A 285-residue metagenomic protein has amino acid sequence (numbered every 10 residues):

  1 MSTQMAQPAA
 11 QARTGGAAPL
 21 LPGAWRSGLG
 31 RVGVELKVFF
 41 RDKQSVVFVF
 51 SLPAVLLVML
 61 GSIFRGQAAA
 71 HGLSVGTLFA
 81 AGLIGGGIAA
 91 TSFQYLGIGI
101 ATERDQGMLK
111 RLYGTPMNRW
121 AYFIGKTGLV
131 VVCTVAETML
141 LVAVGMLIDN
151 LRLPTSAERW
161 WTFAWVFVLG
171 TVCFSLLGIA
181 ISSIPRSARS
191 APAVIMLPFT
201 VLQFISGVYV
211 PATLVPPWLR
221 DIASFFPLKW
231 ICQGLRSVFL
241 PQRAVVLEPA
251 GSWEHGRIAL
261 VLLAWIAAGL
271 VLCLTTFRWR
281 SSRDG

Functional and structural regions predicted by a protein language model:
S2-L52: Aromatic- and glycine-rich beta-strand/loop motifs that create alpha-glucan
S2-Q7, R26-G30, V208-E248, H255-G256: Short hydrophobic, aromatic-rich alpha-helical segments embedded in or entering the lipid bilayer of multi-pass
S2-R13, F239, P249, G256-G285: Junction motif at the cytosolic side of a transmembrane helix
G15-A18, S45, T77-A81, A89-Q94 (+3 more regions): Short alpha-helical transmembrane interface motifs in multi-pass membrane proteins
F39, S92-M117, T127: Transmembrane helix boundary and interhelical loop/hinge segments in multi-pass membrane proteins
R41-G66, G76-Y95, A136-E137, L197-F204 (+1 more regions): Hydrophobic alpha-helical transmembrane segments of multi-pass membrane transport/permease proteins
M59-Q67, S182-K229: Transmembrane helix segments
R119, F123-M196, T200-L202, H255-L263 (+1 more regions): Alpha-helical transmembrane segments and their short interhelical loops
